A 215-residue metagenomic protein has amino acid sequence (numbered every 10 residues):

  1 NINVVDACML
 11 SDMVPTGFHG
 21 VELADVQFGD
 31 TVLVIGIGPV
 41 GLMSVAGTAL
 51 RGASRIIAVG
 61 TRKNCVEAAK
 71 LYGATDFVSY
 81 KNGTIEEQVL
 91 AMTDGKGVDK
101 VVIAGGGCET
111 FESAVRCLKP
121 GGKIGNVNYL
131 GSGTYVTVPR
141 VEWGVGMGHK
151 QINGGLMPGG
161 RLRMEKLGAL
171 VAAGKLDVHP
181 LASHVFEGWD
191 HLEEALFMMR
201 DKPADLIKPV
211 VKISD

Functional and structural regions predicted by a protein language model:
I2-G83, E87: Mid-domain Rossmann-like dinucleotide-binding core that forms the NAD(H)/NADP(H) cofactor-binding site
G60-A68, G133-E142: Short, glycine/polar-rich helix-capping loops at beta-to-alpha or helix-loop-helix junctions that flank or form
Q88-V98: A short acidic, Gly/Pro-enriched loop at the edge of an enzyme's catalytic core that lines a small-molecule cofactor
K96-V102, G122-K123: Short SAM/SAH-binding signature in class I
E112-V115, G160-D215: C-terminal hydrophobic helical "lid"/dimerization subdomain of Rossmann-like NAD(P)H-dependent oxidoreductases
L118-P120: Helix-to-beta-strand junctions that scaffold the AdoMet/dcAdoMet cofactor pocket in Class I SAM-dependent enzymes
G122-K123, V138-L181: Rossmann-fold dehydrogenase core element
V127-N128: Acidic carboxylate diad motif detector
